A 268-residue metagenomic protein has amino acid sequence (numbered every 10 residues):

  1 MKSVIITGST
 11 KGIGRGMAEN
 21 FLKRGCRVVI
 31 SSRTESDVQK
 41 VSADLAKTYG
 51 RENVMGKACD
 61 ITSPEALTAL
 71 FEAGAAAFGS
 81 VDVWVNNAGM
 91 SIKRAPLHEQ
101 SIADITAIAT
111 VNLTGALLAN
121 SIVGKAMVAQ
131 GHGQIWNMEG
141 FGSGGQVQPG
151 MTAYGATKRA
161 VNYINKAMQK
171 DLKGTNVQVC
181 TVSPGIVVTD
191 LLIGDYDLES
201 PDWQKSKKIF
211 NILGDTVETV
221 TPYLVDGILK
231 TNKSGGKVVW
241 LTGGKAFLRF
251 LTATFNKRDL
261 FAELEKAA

Functional and structural regions predicted by a protein language model:
T10-G12: Conserved glycine-rich cofactor-binding loop
R24-V41: Conserved glycine-rich Rossmann-like NAD(P)H-binding loop of the short-chain dehydrogenase/reductase
A58-A69, I102: The beta1-alpha1 cofactor-binding region of Rossmann-like NAD(H)/NADP(H)-dependent oxidoreductases
T68, S91-T106, G150: Conserved mid-core segment of classical short-chain dehydrogenase/reductases
H98-L117, H132, W136, V161: Catalytic Tyr-X3-Lys loop
N120-S121, K166: A short, exposed helix-loop element centered on a Lys and neighboring polar residues
Q134-A160, N165-K166, K170-K173, I186: Catalytic loop of short-chain dehydrogenase/reductase
T181, L198-K257: C-terminal helical subdomain
